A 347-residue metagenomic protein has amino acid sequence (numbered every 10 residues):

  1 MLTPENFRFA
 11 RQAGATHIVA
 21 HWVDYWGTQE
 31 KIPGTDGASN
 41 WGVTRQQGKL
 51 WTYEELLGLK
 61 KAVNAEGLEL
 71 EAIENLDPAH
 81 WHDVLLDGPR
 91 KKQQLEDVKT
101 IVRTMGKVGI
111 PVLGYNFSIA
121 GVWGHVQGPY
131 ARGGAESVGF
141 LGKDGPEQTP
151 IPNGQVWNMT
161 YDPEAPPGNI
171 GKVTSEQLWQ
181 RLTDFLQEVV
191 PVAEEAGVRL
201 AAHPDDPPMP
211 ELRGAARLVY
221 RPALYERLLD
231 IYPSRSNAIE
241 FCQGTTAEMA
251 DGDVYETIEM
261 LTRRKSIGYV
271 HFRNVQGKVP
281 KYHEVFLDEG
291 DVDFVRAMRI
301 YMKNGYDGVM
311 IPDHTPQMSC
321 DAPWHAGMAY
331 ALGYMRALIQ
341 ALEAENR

Functional and structural regions predicted by a protein language model:
M1-L2: Boundary/entry segment of secreted carbohydrate-active catalytic domains
E5, F9-G14, K60-A65, H82-L86 (+9 more regions): Histidine-acidic metal/acid-base catalytic patches
H21-T183, E195: Structural motif corresponding to the early beta-alpha repeats
